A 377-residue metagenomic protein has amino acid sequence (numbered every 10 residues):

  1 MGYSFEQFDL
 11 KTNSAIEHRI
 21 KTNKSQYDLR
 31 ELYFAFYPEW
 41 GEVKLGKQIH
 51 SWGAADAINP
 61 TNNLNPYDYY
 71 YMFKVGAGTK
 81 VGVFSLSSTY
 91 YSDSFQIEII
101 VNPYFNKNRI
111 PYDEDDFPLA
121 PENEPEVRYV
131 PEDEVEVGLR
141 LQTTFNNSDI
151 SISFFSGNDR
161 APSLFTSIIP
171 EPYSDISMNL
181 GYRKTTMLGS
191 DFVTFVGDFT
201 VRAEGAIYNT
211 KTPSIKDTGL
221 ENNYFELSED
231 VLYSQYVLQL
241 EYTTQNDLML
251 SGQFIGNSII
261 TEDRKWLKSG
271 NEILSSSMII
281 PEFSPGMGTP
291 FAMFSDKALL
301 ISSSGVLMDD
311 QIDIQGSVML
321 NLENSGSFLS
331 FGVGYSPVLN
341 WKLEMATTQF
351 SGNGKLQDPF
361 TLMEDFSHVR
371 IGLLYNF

Functional and structural regions predicted by a protein language model:
M1-Y3, E31-P38, L86-Y90, L139-T143 (+9 more regions): Residues on the lipid-exposed face of transmembrane beta-strands in outer-membrane beta-barrel proteins
G2-D115, N146, G352: Outer membrane beta-barrel
Q7-K11, G41-V43, S94-I97, N147-I150 (+4 more regions): Repeated loop/turn-to-beta-strand initiation elements of outer-membrane beta-barrel proteins
T12-I16, L45-K47, I99-P103, F154-S156 (+6 more regions): Transmembrane beta-barrel strands of outer-membrane/channel proteins
E17-I20, Y70-K74, N123-V127, S174-M178 (+4 more regions): Extracellular loop and loop/strand-boundary signature of outer-membrane beta-barrel proteins
S25-R30, E39, K80-F84, Y91 (+7 more regions): Residues that define the transmembrane beta-barrel architecture of outer-membrane proteins
G157, V193-M319: Detector for outer-membrane/organellar transmembrane beta-barrel domains, recognizing the amphipathic beta-strand
M363-F377: Outer-membrane beta-barrel "beta-signal"
